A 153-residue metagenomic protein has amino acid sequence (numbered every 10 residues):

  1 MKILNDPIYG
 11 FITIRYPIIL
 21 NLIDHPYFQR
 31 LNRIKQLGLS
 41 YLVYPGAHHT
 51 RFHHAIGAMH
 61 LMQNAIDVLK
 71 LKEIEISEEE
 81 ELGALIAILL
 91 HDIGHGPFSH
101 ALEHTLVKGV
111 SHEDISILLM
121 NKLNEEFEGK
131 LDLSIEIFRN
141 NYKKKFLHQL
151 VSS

Functional and structural regions predicted by a protein language model:
M1-K35, L42-L85, G94, F98-S153: Sequence-structural signature of the catalytic-core scaffold of metal-dependent phosphohydrolases that act on
